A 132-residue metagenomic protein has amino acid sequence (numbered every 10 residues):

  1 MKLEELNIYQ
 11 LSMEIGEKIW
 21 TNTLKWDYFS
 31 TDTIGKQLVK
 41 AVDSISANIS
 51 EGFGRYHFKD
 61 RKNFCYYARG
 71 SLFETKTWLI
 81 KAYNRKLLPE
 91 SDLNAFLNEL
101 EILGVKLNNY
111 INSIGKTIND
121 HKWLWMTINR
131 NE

Functional and structural regions predicted by a protein language model:
M1-E132: Amphipathic alpha-helical assembly/interaction segments
